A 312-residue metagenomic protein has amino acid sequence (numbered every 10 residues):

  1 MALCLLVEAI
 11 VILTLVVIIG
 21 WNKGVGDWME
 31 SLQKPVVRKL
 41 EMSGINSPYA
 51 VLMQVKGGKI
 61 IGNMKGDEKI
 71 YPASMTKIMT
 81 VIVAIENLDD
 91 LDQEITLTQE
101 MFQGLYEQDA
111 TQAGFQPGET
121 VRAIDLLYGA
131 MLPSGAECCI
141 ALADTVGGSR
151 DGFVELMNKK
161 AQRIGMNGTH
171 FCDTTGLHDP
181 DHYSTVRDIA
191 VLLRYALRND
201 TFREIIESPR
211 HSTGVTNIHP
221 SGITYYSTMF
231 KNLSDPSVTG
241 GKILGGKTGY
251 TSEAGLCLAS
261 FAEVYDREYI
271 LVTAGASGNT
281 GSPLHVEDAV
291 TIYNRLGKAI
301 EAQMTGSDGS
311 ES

Functional and structural regions predicted by a protein language model:
M1, L5, Y106, V286-D288: Charged, low-complexity, helix-prone segments enriched in Lys/Glu/Asp/Gln
M1-Y49, N294-S312: N-terminal secretory targeting signals
V17, W21-K23, T111, F115 (+3 more regions): Generic detector of intrinsically disordered, low-complexity, polar/charged segments
G24-R187, A196-D200: Active-site-adjacent loops and short helices of periplasmic peptidoglycan-processing enzymes
M166-H170, H178-S312: Domain-terminus/edge residues, biased toward the C-terminal soluble/receptor-binding domains of extracytoplasmic
